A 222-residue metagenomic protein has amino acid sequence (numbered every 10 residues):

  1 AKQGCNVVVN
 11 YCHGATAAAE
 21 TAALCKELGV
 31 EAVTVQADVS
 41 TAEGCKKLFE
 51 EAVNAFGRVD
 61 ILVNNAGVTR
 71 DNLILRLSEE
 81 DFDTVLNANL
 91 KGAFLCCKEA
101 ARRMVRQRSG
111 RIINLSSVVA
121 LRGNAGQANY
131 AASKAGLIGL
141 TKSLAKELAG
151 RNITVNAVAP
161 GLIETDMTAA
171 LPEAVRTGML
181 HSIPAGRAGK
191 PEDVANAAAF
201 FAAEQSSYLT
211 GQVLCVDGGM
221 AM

Functional and structural regions predicted by a protein language model:
A1-F56, R70, E79-D81: Short-chain dehydrogenase/reductase
C45, L73-I74, S78-L86, T168 (+1 more regions): Substrate-binding pocket helix/loop in short-chain dehydrogenase/reductase
V68, L75-F94, S109, I113 (+3 more regions): Catalytic Tyr-X3-Lys loop
L75, R122-A128, G150-R151, G186 (+1 more regions): Active-site loop immediately N-terminal to the catalytic Tyr-X3-Lys motif of short-chain dehydrogenase/reductase
C97, S133, T141: Active-site helix of classical SDR
R102, K146-G150, S207: Alpha-helical segment proximal to the catalytic Tyr-Lys
S109, I153, R187-V216, A221: C-terminal substrate-recognition "lid" of short-chain dehydrogenase/reductases
S117: Residue(s) in the substrate-gating loop at a strand-loop-helix junction that position the organic substrate next
